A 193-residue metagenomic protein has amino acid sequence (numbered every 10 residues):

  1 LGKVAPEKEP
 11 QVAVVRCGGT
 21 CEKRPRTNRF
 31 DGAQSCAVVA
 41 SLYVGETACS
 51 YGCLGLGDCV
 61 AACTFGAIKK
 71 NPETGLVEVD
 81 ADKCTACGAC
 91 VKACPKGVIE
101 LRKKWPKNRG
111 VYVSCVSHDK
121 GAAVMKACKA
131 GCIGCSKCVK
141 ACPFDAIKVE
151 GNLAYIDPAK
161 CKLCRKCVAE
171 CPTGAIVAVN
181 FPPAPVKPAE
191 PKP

Functional and structural regions predicted by a protein language model:
L1-A141, E170, G174-P193: Ferredoxin-type iron-sulfur electron-transfer modules and their immediate structural context
K137, P143-Y155: Strongly charged, low-complexity linkers/loops
R165: Terminal recognition/anchoring or ligand-binding modules at protein termini
